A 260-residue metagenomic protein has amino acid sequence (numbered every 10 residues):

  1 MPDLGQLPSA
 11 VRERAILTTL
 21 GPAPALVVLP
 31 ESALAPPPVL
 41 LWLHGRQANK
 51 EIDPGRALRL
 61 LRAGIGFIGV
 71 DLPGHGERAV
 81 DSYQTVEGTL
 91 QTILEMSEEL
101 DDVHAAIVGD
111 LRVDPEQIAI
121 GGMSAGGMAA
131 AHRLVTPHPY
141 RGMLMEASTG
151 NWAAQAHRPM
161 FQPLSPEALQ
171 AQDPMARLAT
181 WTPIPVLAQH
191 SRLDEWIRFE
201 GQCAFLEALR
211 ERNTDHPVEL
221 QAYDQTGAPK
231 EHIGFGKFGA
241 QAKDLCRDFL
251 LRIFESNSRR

Functional and structural regions predicted by a protein language model:
M1-A35: N-terminal cap/lid segment of alpha/beta-hydrolase-fold proteins
A35-G45: Short beta-strand element of the alpha/beta-hydrolase
Q47-L58: The serine-hydrolase catalytic nucleophile loop
P73-L94, A156: Cap/lid segment of the alpha/beta-hydrolase catalytic domain
E87-L111: Alpha/beta-hydrolase active-site loop
M128-Q170: Hydrolase active-site cap/lid region
A153-E211: The feature captures the conserved acid-bearing segment of alpha/beta-hydrolase catalytic domains
T214-R260: C-terminal catalytic histidine-bearing segment of alpha/beta-hydrolase fold enzymes
